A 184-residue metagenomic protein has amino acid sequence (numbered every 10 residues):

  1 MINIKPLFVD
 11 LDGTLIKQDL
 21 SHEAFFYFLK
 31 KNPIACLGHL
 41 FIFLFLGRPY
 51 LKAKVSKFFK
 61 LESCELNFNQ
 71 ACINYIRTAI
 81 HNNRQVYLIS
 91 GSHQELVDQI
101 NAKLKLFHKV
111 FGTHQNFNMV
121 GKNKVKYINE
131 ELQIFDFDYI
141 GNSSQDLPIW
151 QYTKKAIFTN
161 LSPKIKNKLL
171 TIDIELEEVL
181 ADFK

Functional and structural regions predicted by a protein language model:
M1-K52, S56: Active-site neighborhood of HAD-like aspartate-dependent phosphohydrolases
M1-P6, C64-K184: C-terminal cap/substrate-recognition subdomain and adjoining C-terminal extension of metal-dependent phosphatase-like
S21-H22, F26-Y27, K31, A35 (+4 more regions): A generic structural micro-environment signature that highlights single residues at secondary-structure boundaries
L51-Q70: TOPRIM metal-binding catalytic domain and adjacent DNA-binding surface shared by DnaG-type primases
